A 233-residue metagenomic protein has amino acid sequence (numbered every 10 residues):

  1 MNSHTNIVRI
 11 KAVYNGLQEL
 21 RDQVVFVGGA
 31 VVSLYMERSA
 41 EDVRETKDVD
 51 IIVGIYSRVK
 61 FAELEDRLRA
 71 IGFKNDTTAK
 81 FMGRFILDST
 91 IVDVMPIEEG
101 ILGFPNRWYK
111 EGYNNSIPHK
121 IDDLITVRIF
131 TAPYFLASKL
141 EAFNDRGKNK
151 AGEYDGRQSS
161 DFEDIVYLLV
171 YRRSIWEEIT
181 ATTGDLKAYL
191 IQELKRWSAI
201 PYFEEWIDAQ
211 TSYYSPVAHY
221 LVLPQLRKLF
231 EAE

Functional and structural regions predicted by a protein language model:
M1-E233: Compositionally biased terminal segments of proteins
